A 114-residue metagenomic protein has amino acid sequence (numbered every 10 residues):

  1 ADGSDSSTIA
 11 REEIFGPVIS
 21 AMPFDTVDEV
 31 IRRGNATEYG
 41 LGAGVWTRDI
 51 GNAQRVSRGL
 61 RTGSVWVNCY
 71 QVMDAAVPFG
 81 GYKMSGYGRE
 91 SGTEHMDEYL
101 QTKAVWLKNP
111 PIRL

Functional and structural regions predicted by a protein language model:
A1-L114: Conserved C-terminal structural/oligomerization subdomain of aldehyde/semialdehyde dehydrogenase
